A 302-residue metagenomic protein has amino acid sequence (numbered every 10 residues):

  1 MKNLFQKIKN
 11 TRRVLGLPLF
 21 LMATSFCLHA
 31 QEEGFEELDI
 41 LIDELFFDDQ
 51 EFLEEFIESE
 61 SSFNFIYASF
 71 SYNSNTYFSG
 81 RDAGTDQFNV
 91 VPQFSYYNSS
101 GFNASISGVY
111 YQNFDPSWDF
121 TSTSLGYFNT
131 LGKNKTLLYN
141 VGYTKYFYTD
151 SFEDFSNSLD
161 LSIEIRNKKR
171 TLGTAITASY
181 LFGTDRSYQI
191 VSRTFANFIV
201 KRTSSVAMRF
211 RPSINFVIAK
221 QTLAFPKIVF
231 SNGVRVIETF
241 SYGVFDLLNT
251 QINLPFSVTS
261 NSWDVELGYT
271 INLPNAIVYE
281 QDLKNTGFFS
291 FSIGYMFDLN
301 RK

Functional and structural regions predicted by a protein language model:
M1-S61, L299-K302: Cleavable N-terminal export/targeting peptides
I57-N64, T130-L138, K168-L172, I199-R211 (+2 more regions): Short loop/turn motifs that connect adjacent beta-strands in outer-membrane beta-barrel proteins
E58-T76, Y96, S100, K220: Transmembrane beta-strand segments of Gram-negative outer membrane beta-barrel proteins
A68-F78, G101-Q112, T136-T149, T171-F182 (+1 more regions): Transmembrane beta-strand segments that form the barrel wall of outer-membrane beta-barrel proteins
F70-Y72, P92-Y96, L125-N129, Y143 (+7 more regions): Residues on the lipid-exposed face of transmembrane beta-strands in outer-membrane beta-barrel proteins
S79-F88, V109-F120, F147-N157, Y180-Y188 (+2 more regions): Solvent-exposed loop/turn segments connecting transmembrane beta-strands in outer-membrane beta-barrel proteins
T85-N129: Glycine- and aromatic-enriched membrane insertion/assembly motifs of diderm outer-membrane and organelle channel
S179-K284, F297-N300: Outer-membrane beta-barrel transmembrane domain signature
